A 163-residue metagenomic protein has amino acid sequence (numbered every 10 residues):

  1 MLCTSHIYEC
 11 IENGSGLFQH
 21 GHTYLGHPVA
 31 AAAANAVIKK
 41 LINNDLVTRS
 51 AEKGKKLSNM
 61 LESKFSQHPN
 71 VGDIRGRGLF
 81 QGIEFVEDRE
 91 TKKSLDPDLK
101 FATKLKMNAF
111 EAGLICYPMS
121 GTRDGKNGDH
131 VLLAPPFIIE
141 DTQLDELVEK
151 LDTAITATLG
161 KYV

Functional and structural regions predicted by a protein language model:
M1-V163: Conserved N-terminal phosphate-binding loop of PLP-dependent enzymes in the Aspartate aminotransferase
